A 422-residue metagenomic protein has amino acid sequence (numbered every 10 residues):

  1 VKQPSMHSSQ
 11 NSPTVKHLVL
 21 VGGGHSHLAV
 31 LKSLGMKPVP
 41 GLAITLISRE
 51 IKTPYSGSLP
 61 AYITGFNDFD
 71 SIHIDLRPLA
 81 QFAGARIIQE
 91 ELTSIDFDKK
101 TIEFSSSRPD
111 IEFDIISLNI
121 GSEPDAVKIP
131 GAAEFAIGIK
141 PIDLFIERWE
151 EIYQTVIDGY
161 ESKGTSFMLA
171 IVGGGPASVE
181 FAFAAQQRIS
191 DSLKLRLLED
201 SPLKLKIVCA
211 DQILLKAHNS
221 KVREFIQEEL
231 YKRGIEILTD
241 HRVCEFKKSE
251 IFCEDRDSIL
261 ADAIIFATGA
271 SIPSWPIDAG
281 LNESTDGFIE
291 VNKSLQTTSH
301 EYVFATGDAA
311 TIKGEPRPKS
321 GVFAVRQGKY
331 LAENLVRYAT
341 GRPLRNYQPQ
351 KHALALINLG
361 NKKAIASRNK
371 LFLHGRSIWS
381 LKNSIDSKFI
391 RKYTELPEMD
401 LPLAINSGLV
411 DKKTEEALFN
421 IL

Functional and structural regions predicted by a protein language model:
K2-V15, A85-A170, I265: FAD-binding core/adjacent interface of flavoenzyme oxidoreductases
P4-R86, V179-A217, L422: Beta1-alpha1 glycine-rich phosphate/pyrophosphate-binding loop at the start of Rossmann-like nucleotide-binding domains
V21, E112-E123, V243, I259-G269 (+1 more regions): Short hydrophobic core segments
I87-I95, Q187-K293: A Rossmann-like FAD-binding core segment of flavoenzymes
E134-K163, S258-R326, E333: FAD-site-proximal beta/loop scaffold in flavoenzymes
W149-S201: Rossmann-like NAD(P)H-binding beta-loop-alpha module
Q187-S190, V322-Q350: Internal hydrophobic alpha-helix adjacent to the cofactor/substrate pocket in enzyme cavities
N361-L422: C-terminal auxiliary extensions adjacent to catalytic cores
